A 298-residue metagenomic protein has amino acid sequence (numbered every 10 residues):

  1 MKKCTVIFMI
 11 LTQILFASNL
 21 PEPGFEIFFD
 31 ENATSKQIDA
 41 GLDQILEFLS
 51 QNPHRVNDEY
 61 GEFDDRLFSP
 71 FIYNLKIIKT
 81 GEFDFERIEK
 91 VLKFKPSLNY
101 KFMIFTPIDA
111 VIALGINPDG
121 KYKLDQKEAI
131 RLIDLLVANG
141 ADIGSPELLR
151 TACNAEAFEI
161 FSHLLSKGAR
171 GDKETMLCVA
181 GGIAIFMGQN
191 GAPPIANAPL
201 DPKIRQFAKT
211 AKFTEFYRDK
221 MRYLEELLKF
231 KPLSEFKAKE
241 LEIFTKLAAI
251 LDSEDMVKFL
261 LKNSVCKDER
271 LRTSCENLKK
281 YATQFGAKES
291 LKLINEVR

Functional and structural regions predicted by a protein language model:
M1-N19: Classical Sec-dependent N-terminal signal peptides that target proteins to the secretory pathway
I10, S18-L49: N-terminal capping/linker segments that flank leucine-rich repeat
L20-N32, N57-I77, N99-G120, I143-C153 (+4 more regions): Ankyrin-repeat boundary/"N-cap" motif
F28, Q51, I88-F94, M103 (+2 more regions): A compositionally biased, intrinsically disordered/low-complexity signal enriched for hydrophobic/aromatic residues
I38-L49, G81-L92, G120-A138, A157-S166 (+4 more regions): Ankyrin repeat structural motif
P53-H54, P96, A141, A169 (+2 more regions): Ankyrin-repeat C-terminal turn/loop position
F244-E254, L260-S264, N277-F285: Long, ordered, amphipathic alpha-helical scaffolds
R272-R298: Leucine-rich solenoid repeat scaffolds
